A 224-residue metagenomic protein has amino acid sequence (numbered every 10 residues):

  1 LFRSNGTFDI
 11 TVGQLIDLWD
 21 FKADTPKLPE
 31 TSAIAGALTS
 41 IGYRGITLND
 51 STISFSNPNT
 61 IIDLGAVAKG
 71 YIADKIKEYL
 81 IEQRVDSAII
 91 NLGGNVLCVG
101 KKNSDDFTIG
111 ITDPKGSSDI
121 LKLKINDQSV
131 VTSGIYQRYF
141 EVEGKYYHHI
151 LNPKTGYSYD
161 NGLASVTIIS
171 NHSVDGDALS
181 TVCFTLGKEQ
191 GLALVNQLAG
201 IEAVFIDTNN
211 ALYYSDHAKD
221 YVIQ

Functional and structural regions predicted by a protein language model:
F2-Q224: Mature catalytic core of soluble alpha/beta enzymes
